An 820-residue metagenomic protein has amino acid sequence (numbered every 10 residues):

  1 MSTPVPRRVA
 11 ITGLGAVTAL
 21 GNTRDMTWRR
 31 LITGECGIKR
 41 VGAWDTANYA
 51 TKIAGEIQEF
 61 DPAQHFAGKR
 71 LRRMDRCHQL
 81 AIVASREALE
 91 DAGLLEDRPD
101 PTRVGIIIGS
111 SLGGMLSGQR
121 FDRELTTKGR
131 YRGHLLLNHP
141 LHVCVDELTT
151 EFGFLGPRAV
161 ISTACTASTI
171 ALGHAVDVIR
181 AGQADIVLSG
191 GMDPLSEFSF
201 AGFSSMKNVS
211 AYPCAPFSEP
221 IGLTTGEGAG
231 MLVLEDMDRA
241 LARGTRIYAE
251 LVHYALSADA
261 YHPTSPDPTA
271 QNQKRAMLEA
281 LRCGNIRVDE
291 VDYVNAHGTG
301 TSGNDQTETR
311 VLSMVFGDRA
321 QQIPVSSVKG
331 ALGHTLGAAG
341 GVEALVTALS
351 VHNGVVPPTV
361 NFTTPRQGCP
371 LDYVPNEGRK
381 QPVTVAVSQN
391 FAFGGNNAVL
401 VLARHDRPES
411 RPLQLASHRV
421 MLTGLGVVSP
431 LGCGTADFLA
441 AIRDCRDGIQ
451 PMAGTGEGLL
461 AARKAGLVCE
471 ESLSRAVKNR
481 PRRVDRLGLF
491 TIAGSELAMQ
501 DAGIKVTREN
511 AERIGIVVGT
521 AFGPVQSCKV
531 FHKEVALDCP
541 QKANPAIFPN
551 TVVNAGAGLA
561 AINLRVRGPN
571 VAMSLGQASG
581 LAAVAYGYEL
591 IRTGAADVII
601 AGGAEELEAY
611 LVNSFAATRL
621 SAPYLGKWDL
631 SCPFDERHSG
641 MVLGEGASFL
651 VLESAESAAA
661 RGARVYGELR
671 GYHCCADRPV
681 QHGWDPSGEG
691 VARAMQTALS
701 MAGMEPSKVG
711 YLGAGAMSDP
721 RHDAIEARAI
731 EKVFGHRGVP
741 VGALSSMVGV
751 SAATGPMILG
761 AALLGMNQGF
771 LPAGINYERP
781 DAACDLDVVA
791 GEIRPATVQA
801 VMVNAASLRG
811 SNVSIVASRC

Functional and structural regions predicted by a protein language model:
M1-I11, E96-P101, G284-E290, F316-Q321 (+4 more regions): Flexible, low-complexity linker/loop segments at domain and module junctions
M1-R70, A92, D238-E250, L345-V360 (+5 more regions): ACP-dependent fatty acid/polyketide chain-elongation machinery
S2-R7, R40-V83, R103, G113-H174 (+9 more regions): Conserved catalytic cysteine-centered active-site region of acyl-thioester-dependent Claisen-condensing enzymes
R8-T12, E35-R40, P213-G284, D292-Y293 (+9 more regions): Condensing-enzyme catalytic core mediating Claisen C-C bond formation in acyl metabolism
I11-G13, L31, S85, I106 (+26 more regions): Conserved small-residue
L80-A92, C144, A171, E235-D236 (+13 more regions): Short, well-ordered amphipathic alpha-helical segments that serve as non-catalytic structural scaffolds within diverse
T126-G133, I170-G173, D177, A181 (+10 more regions): Glycine-/small-residue-rich "gating" segment that lines the acyl/pantetheine channel and substrate pocket
Q183-I221, Y254-P268, Y293-Q306, A320-D372 (+6 more regions): Acyl-CoA/ACP chain-elongation machinery
